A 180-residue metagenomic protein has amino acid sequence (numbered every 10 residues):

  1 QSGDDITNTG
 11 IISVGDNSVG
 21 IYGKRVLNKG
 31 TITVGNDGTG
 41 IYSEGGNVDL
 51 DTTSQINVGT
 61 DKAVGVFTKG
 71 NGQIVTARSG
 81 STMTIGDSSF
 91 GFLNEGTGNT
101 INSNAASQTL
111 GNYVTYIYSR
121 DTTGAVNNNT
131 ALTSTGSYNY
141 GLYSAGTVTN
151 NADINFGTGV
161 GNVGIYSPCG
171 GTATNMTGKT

Functional and structural regions predicted by a protein language model:
Q1, I21, S119-D121: Short aromatic-glycine motifs in intrinsically disordered, low-complexity regions
G3-N17, R25-G38, N47-K62, G72-S88 (+4 more regions): Beta-strand-rich solenoid/repeat architectures in extracellular/passenger domains of polysaccharide-targeting enzymes
S18-G20, G38-Y42, A63-F67, S89-L93 (+3 more regions): Structural detector of coil-to-beta-strand junctions
